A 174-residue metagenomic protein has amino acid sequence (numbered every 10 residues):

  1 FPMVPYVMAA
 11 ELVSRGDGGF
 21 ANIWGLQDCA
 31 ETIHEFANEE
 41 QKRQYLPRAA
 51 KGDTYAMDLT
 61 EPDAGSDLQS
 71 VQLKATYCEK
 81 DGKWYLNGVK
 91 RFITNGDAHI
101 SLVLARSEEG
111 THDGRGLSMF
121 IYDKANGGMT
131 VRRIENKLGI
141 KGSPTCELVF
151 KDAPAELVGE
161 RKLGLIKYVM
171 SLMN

Functional and structural regions predicted by a protein language model:
F1-K51, I93-I100: Internal helix-loop-helix
A9, N38, M57, A75 (+3 more regions): Buried hydrophobic positions in well-ordered alpha/beta secondary-structure cores of metabolic enzymes
A10-R15, G25-E31, A56-D58, N87 (+2 more regions): Glycine- and acidic
A37-L73: Internal maturation/activation junctions in enzymes
D58-K80, Y85, V89-R91, G96-I100: Flexible, glycine/threonine-enriched loop-and-boundary segments that flank and lead into catalytic domains of large
D63-S66, F92-N95, T111, K137-P144: Short Gly/Pro-enriched turn/cap motifs at secondary-structure boundaries
K83-M129: A short core secondary-structure module
A125-R132, P144-N174: A glycine-rich, basic-preceded beta-loop-alpha segment at the flavin cofactor/substrate interface of flavin-utilizing
